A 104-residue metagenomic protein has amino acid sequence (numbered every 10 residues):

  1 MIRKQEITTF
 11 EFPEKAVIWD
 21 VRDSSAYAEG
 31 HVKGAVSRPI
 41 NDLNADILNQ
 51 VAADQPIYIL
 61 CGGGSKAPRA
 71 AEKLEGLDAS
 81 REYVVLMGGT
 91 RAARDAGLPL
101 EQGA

Functional and structural regions predicted by a protein language model:
M1-V17, V21-P56, S65-A104: Rhodanese-like catalytic fold shared by cysteine-dependent sulfurtransferases and DSP/PTP-type phosphatases
L60-C61: Short, surface-exposed ligand- or partner-binding patches at beta-edge/loop junctions that are enriched in aromatics
